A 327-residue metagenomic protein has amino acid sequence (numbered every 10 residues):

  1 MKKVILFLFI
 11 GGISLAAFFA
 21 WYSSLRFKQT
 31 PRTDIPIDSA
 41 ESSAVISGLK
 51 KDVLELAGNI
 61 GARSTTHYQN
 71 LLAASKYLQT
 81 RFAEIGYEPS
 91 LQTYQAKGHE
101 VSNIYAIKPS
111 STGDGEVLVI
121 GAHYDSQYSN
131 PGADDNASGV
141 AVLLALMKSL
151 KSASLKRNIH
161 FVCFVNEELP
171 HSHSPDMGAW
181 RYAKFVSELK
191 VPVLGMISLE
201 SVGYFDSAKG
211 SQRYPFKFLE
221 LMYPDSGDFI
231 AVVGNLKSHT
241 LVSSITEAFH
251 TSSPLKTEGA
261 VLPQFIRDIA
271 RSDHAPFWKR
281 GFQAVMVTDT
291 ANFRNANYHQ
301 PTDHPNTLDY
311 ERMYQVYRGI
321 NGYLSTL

Functional and structural regions predicted by a protein language model:
L6-Y22: Hydrophobic membrane-insertion alpha-helices, especially the h-region of bacterial N-terminal signal peptides
S23-N70, I85, D125, F293-D303: N-terminal capping segment at the start of a domain
I35-S43, I60-Q69, Q92-Y94, S126-N136 (+4 more regions): Second-shell loop/turn segments in exported
A40, L54-P109, E258-A260: A non-catalytic alpha/beta surface segment that caps or lines the substrate-entry region of metallo-dependent hydrolase
S43, S207-L327: Active-site-adjacent substrate-binding region of metalloamidase/peptidase-like peptide-processing proteins
G48-K51, E55, A73-P89, S138 (+9 more regions): Extracytoplasmic/secreted proteins, especially bacterial periplasmic and envelope-associated proteins
S110-V117: Proline/glycine-enriched tight loop/beta-turn segments at coil->beta junctions that connect or precede beta-strands
Q127-K237, I266-I269: Acidic/histidine-rich catalytic neighborhood of metal-dependent amide-processing enzymes
